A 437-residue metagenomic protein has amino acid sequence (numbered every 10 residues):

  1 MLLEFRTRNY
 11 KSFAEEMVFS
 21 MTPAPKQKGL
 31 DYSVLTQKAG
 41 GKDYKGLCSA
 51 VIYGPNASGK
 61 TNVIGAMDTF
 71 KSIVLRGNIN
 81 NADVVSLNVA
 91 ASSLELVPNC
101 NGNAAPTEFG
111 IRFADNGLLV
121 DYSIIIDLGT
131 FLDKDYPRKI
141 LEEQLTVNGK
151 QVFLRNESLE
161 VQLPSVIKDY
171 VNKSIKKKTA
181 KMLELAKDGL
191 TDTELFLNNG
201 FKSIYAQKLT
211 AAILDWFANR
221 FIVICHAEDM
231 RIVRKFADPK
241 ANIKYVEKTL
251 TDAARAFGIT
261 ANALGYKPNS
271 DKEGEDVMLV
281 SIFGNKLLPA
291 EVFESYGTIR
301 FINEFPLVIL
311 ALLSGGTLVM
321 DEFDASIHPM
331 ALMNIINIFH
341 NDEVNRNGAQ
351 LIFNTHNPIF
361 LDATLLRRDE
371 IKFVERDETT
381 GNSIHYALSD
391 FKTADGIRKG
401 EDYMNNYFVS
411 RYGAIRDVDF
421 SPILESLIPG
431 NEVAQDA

Functional and structural regions predicted by a protein language model:
M1-E4, Y10, N334-A437: C-terminal lobe/lid and adjacent interdomain/linker elements of RecA-like ASCE P-loop ATPase modules
L2-S20, L75-N303, L313, Y403-S410 (+3 more regions): Phosphate-coordinating catalytic segments in nucleotide- and nucleic-acid-processing enzymes
L2-T69, A437: Pre-Walker A-like glycine/lysine-rich segment at the N-terminus of P-loop NTPase domains
Y44-A91, F301-I302, L307, I338: Phosphate-binding glycine-rich loops of NTP-binding sites
V308-G316: Short basic/glycine-enriched coil/helix segment immediately N-terminal to the Walker B
T317-L318, Q350: Hydrophobic "anchor" residues on beta-strands that sit immediately upstream of conserved functional sites
D321-F323: Walker B catalytic acidic pair
A325-P329: Conserved D-loop-proximal element of ABC-family nucleotide-binding domains
